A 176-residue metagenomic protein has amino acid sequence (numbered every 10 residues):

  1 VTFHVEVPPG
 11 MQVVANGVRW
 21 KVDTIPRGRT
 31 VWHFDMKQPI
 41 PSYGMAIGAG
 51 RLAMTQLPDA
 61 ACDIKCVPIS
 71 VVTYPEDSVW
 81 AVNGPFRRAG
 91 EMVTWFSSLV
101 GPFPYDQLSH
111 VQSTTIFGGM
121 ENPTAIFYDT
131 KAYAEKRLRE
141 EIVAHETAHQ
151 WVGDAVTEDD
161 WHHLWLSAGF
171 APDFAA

Functional and structural regions predicted by a protein language model:
V1-A144, P172-D173: Hydrophobic helix-coil surface modules that form long, contiguous segments used for peptide/substrate interaction
V82-F86, D160-A168: Active-site metal-coordination segments of metallo-dependent hydrolases
H145-E146, A168: Acidic active-site catalytic centers that drive phospho-/nucleotidyl reactions and related ester hydrolyses
T147-L164: Catalytic Zn2+-binding segment of zinc metalloproteases
A168-A176: Acidic/His/Gly-enriched intrinsically disordered linker/tail segments that often contain short helix/coil "MoRF-like"
